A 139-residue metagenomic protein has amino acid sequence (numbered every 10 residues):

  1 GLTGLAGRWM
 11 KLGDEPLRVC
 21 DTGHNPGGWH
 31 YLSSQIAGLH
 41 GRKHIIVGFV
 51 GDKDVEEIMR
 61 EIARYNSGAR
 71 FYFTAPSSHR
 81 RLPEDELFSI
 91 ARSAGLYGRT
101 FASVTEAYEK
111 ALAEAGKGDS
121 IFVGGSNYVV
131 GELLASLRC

Functional and structural regions predicted by a protein language model:
G1-R70: Nucleotide phosphate-binding/pyrophosphate-handling subdomain across enzymes that bind or process nucleotide phosphates
L17, M59-S120: C-terminal helical cap/extension that packs against the catalytic core of soluble nucleotide-cofactor enzymes
S126: Active-site-proximal loop/hinge segments that shape catalytic or ion-binding/gating pockets
